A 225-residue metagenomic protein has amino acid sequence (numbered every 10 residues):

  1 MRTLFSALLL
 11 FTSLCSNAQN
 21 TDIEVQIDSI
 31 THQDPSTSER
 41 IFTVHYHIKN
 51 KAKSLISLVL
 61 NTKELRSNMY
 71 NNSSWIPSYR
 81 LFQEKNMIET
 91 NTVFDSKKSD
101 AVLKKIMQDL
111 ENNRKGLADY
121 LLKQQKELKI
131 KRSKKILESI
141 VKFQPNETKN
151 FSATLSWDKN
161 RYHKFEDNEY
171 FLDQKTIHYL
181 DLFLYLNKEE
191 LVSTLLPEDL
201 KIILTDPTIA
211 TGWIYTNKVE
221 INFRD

Functional and structural regions predicted by a protein language model:
M1-E24: Bacterial Sec-dependent N-terminal signal peptides
Q19-S38, K53: Low-complexity, acidic Ser/Thr/Pro/Gly-rich terminal tails and inter-domain linkers that flank the onset of structured
T37-E39, F143-T148, S152: Solvent-exposed, conformationally flexible loop/turn segments
R40-V44: Structural beta-strand segments of beta-rich domains
Y46-S54: Asparagine-centered strand-capping/turn motif at beta-strand->loop junctions
V59-T148: The feature marks short-to-medium sequence segments in extracytoplasmic or secretory-pathway proteins
R161-T194: Short, surface-exposed ligand- or partner-binding patches at beta-edge/loop junctions that are enriched in aromatics
E189-F223: Short Trp-Ser/Thr-centered turn/loop motifs at beta-strand boundaries
